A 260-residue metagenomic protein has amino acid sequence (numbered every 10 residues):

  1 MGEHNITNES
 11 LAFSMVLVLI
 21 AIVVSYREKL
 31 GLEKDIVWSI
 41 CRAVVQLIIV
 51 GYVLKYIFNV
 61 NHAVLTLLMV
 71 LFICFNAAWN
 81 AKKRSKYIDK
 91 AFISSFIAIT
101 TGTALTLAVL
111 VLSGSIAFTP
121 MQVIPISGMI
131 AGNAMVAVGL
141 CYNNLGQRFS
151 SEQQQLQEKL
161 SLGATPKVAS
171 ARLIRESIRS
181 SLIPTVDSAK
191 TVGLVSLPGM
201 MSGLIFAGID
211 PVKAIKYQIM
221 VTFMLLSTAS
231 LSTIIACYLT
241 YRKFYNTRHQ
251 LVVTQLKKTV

Functional and structural regions predicted by a protein language model:
H4-L17, N59-I73: Structural signature of hydrophobic alpha-helical transmembrane segments
I6, S10-S14, L65, Y87-C141: Loop-to-helix entry region at the N-terminal start of transmembrane alpha-helices in multi-pass membrane transporters
I22-K34, N76-Y87: C-terminal ends of transmembrane helices
I22-V23, G51-V53, C74-A78, A104-L112 (+3 more regions): Alpha-helical transmembrane segments of multipass membrane proteins
G31-V70: Loop-to-helix transition at the N-terminal end of transmembrane alpha-helices
N144-S181: Short cytoplasmic-facing helical segments at TM-TM junctions of multi-pass membrane proteins
D187-V212, K216: Non-cytoplasmic
V212-Y241: Hydrophobic alpha-helical transmembrane segments of polytopic membrane proteins
